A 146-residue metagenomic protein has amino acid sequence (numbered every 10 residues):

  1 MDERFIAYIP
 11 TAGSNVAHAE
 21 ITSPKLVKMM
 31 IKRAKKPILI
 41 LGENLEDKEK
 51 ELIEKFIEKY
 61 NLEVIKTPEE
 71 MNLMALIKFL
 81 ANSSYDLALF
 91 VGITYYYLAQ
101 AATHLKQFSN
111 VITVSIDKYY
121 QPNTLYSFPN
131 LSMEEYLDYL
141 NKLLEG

Functional and structural regions predicted by a protein language model:
M1-D2, E20-I21, V27-R33, E70 (+4 more regions): Extended interaction regions within the primary functional domain
M1-T11, Y96-G146: Glycine-rich, acidic loop regions that bind phosphate or pyrophosphate groups
M1-Y60, V64-K66: Cofactor-pocket helix-loop regions in the catalytic cores of large enzyme subunits
T22-L26, A75, Q100, Y139-K142: Well-ordered alpha-helical segments embedded in enzymatic catalytic cores
L41-G42, F90-I93, I116: Short His-Asn-centered micro-motif
E46-Q107, N123-E134: Glycine-rich, anion-gripping cofactor-binding loops and their flanking helix/strand elements in enzyme active sites
